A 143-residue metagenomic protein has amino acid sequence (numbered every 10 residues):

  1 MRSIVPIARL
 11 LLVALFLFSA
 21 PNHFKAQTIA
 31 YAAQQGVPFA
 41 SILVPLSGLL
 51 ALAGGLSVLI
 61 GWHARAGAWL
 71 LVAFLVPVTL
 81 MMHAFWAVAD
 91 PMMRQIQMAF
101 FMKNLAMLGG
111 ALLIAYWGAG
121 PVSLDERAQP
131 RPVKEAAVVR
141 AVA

Functional and structural regions predicted by a protein language model:
M1-Q27, L43-A53, L59-A143: Extended, low-polarity transmembrane helix blocks
K25-P38: Short juxtamembrane and helix-loop transition motifs at transmembrane-helix boundaries in membrane proteins
